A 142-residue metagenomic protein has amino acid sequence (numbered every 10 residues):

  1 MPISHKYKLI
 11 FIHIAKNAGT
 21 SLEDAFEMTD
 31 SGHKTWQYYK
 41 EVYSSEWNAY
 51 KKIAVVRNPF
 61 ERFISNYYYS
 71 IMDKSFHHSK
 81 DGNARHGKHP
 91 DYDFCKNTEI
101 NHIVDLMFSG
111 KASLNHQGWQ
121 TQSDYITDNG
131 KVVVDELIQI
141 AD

Functional and structural regions predicted by a protein language model:
M1-D142: Membrane-interface amphipathic segments in extracytoplasmic regions
